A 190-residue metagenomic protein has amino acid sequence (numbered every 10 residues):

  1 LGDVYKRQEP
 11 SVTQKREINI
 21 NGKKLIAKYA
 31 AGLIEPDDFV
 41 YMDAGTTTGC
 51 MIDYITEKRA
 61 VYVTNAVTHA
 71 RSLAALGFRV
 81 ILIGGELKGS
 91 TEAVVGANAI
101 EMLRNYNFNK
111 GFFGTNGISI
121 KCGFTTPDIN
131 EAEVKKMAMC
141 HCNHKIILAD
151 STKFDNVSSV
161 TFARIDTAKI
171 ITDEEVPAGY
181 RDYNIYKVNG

Functional and structural regions predicted by a protein language model:
L1-Y5: Short, small-residue-biased leader/transition segments that mark boundaries at the very start of proteins
K6-V12: N-terminal donor/sugar-recognition subdomains of glycan-related enzymes, prototypically the membrane-proximal stem
Q14-E57, Y62-V67: Helix-turn-helix/homeodomain-like alpha-helical modules used for DNA recognition and transcription-factor dimerization
T68-G190: Conserved phosphate- and dinucleotide-binding cores of soluble alpha/beta proteins, encompassing both enzyme active
